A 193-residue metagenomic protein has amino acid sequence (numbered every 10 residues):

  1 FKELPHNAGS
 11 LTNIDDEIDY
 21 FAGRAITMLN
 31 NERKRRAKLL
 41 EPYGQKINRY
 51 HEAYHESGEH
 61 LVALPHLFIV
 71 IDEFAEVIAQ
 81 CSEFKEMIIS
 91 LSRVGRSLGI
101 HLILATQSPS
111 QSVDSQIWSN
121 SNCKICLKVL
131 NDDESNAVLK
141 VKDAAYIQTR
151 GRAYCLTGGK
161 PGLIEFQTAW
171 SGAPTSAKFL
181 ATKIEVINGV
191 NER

Functional and structural regions predicted by a protein language model:
F1-K46, G58-A137, A145-Y146, P174-T175 (+1 more regions): P-loop NTPase catalytic phosphate-binding loop
N48-Y54: Glycine/charge-rich, flexible interdomain linkers and switch-proximal surface loops that mediate coupling
Y54, H66, G151-R152: Short, surface-exposed beta-edge/turn micro-motifs
L130-E192: Conserved P-loop NTPase
